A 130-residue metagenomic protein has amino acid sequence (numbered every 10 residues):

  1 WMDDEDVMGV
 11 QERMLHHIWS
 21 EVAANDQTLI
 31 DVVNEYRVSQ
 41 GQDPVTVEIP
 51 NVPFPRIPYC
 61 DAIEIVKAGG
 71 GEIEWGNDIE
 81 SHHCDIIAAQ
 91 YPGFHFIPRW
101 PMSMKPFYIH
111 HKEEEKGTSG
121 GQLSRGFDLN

Functional and structural regions predicted by a protein language model:
W1-H17, I30-N130: A translation/RNA-centric and nucleic-acid-associated enzymatic feature enriched in Class II aminoacyl-tRNA synthetases
N25-L29: Residue-level recognition of alpha-helix termini/interfacial anchor residues
